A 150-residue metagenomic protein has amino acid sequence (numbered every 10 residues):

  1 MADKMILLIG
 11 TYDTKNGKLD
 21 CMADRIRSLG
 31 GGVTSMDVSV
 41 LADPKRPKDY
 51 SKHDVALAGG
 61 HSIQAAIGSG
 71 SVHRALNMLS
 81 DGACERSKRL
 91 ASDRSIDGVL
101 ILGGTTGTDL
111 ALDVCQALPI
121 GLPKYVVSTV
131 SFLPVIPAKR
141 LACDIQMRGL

Functional and structural regions predicted by a protein language model:
A2-D43, G98, D109-Q116, G121-V126: N-terminal phosphate-binding or glycine-rich loops at protein starts, especially the Walker A/P-loop of NTPases
Y12-K15, L19, V72-A83, T108: Generic structural signal for well-ordered, non-membrane alpha-helical segments in soluble metabolic enzymes
I26-L29, K52-A56, P119-G121, C143-M147: Short, low-complexity, polar/charged sequence segments that are solvent-exposed and flexible
V33-M36, V55, A83, K124-V127 (+1 more regions): Generic structural hydrophobic/aromatic packing signal, biased to beta-strands
D37-L41, Q64-S69, V130-F132: Short C-terminal domain-edge/linker segments immediately following a structured domain
K45-S95: Phosphate/nucleotide-donor binding subsite
S87-G107, A111-L112: A short, small-residue-rich loop immediately preceding and capping a beta-strand
T106-L150: Glycine/threonine-rich beta-strand-loop-alpha-helix active-site module that forms ligand/phosphate-binding
